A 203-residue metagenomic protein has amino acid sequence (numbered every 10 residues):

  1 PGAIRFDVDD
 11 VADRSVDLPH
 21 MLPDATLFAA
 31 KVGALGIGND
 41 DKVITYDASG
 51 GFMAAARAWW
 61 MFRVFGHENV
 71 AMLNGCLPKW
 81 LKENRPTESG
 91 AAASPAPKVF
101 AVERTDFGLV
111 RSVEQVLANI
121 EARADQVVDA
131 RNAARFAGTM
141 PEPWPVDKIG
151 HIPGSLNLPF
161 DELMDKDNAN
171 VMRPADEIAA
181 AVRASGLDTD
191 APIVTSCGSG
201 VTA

Functional and structural regions predicted by a protein language model:
P1-N39, Q115-T189: Positively charged, proline/Ser/Thr-rich regional signature most characteristic of the Rhodanese/CDC25-like
P19-R123, M140, G150, V194 (+1 more regions): Thiolate-centered catalytic microenvironments shared by cysteine-dependent enzyme domains
